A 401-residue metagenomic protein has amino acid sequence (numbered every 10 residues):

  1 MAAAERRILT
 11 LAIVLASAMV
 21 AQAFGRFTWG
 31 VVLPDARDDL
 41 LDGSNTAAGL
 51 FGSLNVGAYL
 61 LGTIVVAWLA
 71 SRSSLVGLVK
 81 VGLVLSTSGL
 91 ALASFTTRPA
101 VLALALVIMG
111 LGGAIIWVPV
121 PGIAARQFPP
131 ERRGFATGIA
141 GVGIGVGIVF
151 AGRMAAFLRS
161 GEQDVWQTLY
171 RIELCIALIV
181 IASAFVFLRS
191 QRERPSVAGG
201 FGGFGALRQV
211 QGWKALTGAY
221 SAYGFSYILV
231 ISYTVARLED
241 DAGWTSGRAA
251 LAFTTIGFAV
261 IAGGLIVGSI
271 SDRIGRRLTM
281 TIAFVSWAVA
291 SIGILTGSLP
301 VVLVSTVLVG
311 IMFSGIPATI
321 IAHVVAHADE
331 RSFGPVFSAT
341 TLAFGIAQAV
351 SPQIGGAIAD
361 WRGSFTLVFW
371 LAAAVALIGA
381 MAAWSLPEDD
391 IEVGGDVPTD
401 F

Functional and structural regions predicted by a protein language model:
M1-E5, S190-L216, F401: Juxtamembrane intracellular "pre-TM" segments in multi-pass secondary transporters
W29-G30, G212-T254, I261: Extracytoplasmic gate region of multi-pass secondary transporters
D42, S74, F95-A100, G243 (+2 more regions): Helix-breaking motifs and short loop linkers at transmembrane-helix boundaries and internal kinks in secondary membrane
L61-T97, S271, R277: Conserved MFS/SLC helix-loop-helix module at the cytosolic interface between two early adjacent transmembrane helices
L106-V142: Cytoplasmic helix-loop-helix junction between adjacent transmembrane helices in 12-TM secondary transporters
I139-L188: Helix-loop-helix hairpin linking two adjacent transmembrane segments in secondary transporters
I274-I320: C-terminal transmembrane helical hairpin of 12-TM major facilitator-type secondary transporters
E330-R362, A372: A late C-terminal transmembrane helix in Major Facilitator Superfamily
